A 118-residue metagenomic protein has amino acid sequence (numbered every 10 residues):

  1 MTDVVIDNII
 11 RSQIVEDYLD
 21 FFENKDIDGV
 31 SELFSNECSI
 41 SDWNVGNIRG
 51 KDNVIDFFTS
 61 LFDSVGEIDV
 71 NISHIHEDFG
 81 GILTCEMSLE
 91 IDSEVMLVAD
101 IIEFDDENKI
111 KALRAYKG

Functional and structural regions predicted by a protein language model:
M1-E32: Short, low-complexity N-terminal intrinsically disordered segments enriched in polar/charged residues
T2-I6, I55-G118: A beta-strand edge to alpha-helix "cap/lid" segment located at domain peripheries
S35: Short conserved AdoMet
S39-I48: A short gly/proline-enriched turn/hairpin at secondary-structure junctions
